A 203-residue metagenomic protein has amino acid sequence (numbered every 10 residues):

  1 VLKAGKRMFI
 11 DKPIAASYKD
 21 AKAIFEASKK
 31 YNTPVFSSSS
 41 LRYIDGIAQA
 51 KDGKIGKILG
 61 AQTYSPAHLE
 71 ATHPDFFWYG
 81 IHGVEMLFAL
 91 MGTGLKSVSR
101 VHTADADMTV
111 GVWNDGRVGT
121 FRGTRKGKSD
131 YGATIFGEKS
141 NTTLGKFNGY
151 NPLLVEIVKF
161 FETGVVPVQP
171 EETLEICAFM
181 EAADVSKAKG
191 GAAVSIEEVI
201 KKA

Functional and structural regions predicted by a protein language model:
V1-D11: Rossmann-fold NAD(P) dinucleotide-binding segment
F9, I14-H73: A contiguous active-site-proximal alpha/beta segment in oxidoreductase catalytic domains
A21, I47, G83-V84, Y150 (+2 more regions): A general structural signal for well-ordered alpha-helical segments in protein cores
K30, E162-A203: C-terminal helix-rich "cap/oligomerization" subdomain common to oxidoreductases
A50, E156-I157, A183-D184: Generic hydrophobic alpha-helical segments
Q62-K128, E171-A178: Rossmann-like dinucleotide-binding domain that binds NAD(P)(H)
G127-V165: Interdomain hinge/lid region at the active-site interface of Rossmann-like NAD(P)-dependent oxidoreductases
